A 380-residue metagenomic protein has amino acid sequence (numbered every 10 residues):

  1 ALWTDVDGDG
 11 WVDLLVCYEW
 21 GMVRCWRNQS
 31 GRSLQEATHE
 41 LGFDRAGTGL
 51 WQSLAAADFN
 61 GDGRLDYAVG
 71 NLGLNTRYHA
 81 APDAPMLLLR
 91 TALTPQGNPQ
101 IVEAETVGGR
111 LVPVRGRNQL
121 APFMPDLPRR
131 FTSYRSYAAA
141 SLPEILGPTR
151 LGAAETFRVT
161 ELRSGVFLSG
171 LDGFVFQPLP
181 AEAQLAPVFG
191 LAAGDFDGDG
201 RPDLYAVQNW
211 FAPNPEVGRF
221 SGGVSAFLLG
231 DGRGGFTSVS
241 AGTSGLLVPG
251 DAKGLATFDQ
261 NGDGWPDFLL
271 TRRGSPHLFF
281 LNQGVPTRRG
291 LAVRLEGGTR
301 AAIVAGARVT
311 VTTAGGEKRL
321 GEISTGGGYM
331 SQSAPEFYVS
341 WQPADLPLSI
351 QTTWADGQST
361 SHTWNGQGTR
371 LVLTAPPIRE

Functional and structural regions predicted by a protein language model:
A1-V6, G10-C25, L41, L54: Internal metal/ion-chelating core segments
A1-V6, R27, W51-F59, G70 (+4 more regions): Beta-propeller blade termini
V6, E19-G21, F59, G70-G73 (+3 more regions): An acidic- and aromatic-residue-enriched active-site/binding cleft used to recognize and process polar
D7, Y18, Q29, N60 (+5 more regions): A generic beta-sheet turn/junction motif
G8-C17, G61-G70, G198-V207, G262-T271: Acidic/hydrophobic-patterned starts of short beta strands in beta-sheet-rich repeat architectures
Q35-L89: Conserved, well-structured beta-alpha core segment at the onset of a catalytic domain
L74-R90, P95-T106, R129-G190, P202-E380: Gly/Ser/Thr/Pro-enriched helix-cap/hinge segments flanking short amphipathic alpha-helices
T106-L127, F131-Y134: Conserved small-residue
